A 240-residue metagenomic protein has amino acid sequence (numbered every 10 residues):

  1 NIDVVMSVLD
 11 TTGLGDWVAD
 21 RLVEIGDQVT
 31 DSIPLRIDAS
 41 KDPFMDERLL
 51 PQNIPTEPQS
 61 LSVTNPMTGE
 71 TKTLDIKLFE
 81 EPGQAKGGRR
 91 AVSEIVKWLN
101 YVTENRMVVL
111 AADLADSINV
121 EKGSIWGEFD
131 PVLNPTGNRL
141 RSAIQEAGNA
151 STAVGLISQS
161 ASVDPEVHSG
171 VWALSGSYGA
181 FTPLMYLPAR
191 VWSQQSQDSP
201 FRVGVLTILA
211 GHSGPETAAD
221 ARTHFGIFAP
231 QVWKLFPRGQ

Functional and structural regions predicted by a protein language model:
N1-M6: C-terminal, active-site-flanking charged/polar segments
V8, T12-Q240: Thiamine diphosphate
